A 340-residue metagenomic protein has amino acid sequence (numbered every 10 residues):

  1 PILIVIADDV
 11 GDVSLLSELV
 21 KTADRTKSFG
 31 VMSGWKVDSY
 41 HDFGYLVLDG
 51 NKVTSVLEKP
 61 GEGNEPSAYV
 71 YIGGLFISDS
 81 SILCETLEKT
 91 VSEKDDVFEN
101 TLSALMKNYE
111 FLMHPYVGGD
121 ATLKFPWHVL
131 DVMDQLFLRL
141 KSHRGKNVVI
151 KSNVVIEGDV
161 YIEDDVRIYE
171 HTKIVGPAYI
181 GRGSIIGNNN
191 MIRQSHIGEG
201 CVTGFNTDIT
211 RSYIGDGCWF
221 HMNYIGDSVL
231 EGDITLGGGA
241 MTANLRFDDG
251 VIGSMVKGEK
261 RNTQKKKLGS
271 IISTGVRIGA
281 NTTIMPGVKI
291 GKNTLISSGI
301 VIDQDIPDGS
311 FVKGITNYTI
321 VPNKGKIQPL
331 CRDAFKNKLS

Functional and structural regions predicted by a protein language model:
P1-G50: Conserved beta-loop-beta/alpha segment of the NTase-like Rossmann-fold superfamily that binds/positions NTPs
L3, D24, K52-L136: Catalytic-core segments of class I nucleotidyltransferases/pyrophosphorylases that form NMP-activated intermediates
I6-D8, G34-V37, G50, V56-P60 (+9 more regions): Fold-independent oxyanion-binding glycine-rich loops and adjacent beta-strand/coil segments at enzyme active sites
T90-D95, S103-N188: Extended, small-residue-rich solenoid/repeat segments and analogous flexible loops that form exposed scaffolds
D164, G181-R182, R193, E199 (+4 more regions): The repeat-register position in solenoid repeat domains
G198, V202-G204: Surface-exposed extracellular loop regions of Gram-negative outer-membrane beta-barrel proteins
G204-S340: Glycine-rich hexapeptide-repeat left-handed beta-helix
